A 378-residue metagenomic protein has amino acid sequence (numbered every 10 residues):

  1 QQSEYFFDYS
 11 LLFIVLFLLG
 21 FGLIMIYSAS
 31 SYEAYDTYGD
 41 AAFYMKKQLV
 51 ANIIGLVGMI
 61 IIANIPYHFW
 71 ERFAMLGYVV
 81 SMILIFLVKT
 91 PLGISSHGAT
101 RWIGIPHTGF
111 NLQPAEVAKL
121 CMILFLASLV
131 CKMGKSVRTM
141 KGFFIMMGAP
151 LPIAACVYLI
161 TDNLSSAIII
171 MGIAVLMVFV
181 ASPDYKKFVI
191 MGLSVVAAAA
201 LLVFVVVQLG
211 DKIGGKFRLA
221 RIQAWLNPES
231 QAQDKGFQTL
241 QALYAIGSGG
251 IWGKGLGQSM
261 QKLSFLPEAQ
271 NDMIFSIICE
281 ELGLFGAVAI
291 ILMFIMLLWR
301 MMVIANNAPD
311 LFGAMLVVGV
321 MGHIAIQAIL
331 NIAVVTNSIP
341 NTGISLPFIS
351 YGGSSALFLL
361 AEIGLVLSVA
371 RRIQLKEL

Functional and structural regions predicted by a protein language model:
Q1, Y5, Q327-L378: A juxtamembrane structural motif centered on a specific transmembrane helix
Q2-V15, W70: N-terminal membrane topogenic signal
L16-G20, S28, Y38-K235, S276-N337 (+2 more regions): Hydrophobic alpha-helical transmembrane segments of multi-pass inner membrane proteins, especially in bacterial systems
Y32-E33: Transmembrane helices with small-residue packing motifs
I103, L112, V137, I251-W252 (+3 more regions): Short clusters of hydrophobic/aromatic residues that line enzyme substrate/ligand-binding pockets
N163-I168, K254-S259, A269-N271, V288 (+3 more regions): Transmembrane helix boundary and interhelical junction motifs in multipass membrane proteins
A224-N271, F285-G286: TM-adjacent membrane-interface loops and short helices in multi-pass inner/ER membrane proteins
